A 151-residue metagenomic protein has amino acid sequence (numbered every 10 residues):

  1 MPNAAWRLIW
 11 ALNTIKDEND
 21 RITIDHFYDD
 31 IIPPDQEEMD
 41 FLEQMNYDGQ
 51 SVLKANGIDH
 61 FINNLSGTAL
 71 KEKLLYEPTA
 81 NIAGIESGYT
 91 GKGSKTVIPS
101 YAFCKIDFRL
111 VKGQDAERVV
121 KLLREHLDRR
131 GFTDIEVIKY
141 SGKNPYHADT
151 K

Functional and structural regions predicted by a protein language model:
M1-K151: Metal-dependent amide/peptide-bond hydrolase catalytic core, centered on the "pita-bread" metallohydrolase fold
